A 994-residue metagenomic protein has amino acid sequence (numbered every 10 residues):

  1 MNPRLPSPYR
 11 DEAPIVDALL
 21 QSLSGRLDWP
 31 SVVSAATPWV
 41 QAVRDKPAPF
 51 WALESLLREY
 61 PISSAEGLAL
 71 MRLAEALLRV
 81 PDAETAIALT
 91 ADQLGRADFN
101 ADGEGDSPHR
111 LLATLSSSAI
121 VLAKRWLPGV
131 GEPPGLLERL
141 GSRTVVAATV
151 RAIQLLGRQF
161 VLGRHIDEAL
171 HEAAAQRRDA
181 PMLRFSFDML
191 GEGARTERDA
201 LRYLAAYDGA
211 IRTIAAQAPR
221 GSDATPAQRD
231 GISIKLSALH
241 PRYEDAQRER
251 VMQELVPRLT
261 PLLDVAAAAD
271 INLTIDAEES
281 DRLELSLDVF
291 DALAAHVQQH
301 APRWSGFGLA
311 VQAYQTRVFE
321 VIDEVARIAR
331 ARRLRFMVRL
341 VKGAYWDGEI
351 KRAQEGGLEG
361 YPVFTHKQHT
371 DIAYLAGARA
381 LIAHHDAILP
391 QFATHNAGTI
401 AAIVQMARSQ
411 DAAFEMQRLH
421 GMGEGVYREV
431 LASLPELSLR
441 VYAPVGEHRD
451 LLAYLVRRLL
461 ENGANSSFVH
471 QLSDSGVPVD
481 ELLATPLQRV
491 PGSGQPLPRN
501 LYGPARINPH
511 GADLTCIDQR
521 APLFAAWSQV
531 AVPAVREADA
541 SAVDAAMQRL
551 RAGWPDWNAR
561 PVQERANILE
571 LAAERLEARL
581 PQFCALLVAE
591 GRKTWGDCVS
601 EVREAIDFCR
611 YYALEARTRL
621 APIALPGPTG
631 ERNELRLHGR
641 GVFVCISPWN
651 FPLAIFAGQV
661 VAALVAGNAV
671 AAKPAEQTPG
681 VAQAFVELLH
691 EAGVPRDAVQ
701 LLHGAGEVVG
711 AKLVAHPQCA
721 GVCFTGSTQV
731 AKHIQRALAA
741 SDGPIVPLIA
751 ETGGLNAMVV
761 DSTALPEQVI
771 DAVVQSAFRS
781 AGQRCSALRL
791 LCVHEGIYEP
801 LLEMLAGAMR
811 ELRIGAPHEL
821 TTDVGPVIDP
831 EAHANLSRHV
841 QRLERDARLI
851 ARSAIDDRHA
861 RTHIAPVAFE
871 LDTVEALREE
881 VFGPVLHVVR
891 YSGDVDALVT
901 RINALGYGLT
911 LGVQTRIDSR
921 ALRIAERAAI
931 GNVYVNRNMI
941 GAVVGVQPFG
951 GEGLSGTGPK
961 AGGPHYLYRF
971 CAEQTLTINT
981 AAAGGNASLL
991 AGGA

Functional and structural regions predicted by a protein language model:
M1-I507: Positively charged, amphipathic and often flexible ligand-engagement surfaces
V43, A74-P81, R177, I211-A218 (+24 more regions): Structural signal for hydrophobic packing residues in well-ordered secondary-structure cores of soluble enzyme domains
R151-F185, R195, G209, E254 (+20 more regions): Catalytic cores of nucleotide-enabled group-transfer and carboxylate-activating enzymes in metabolic and assembly-line
A413-M416, V456, L460-V469, S475 (+12 more regions): Conserved C-terminal structural/oligomerization subdomain of aldehyde/semialdehyde dehydrogenase
N465-E634, E691, E811, V824: N-terminal Rossmann-like NAD(P)+-binding subdomain of aldehyde/semialdehyde dehydrogenases
L550, R565, L587, C609 (+9 more regions): Residue-level signal for inorganic ion chemistry
T618-I770, T821, G958: Rossmann-like NAD(P) dinucleotide-binding subdomain of oxidoreductase/dehydrogenase enzymes
L688-G693, A715-H716, G721, Q729-D872 (+4 more regions): ALDH superfamily catalytic-core signature
